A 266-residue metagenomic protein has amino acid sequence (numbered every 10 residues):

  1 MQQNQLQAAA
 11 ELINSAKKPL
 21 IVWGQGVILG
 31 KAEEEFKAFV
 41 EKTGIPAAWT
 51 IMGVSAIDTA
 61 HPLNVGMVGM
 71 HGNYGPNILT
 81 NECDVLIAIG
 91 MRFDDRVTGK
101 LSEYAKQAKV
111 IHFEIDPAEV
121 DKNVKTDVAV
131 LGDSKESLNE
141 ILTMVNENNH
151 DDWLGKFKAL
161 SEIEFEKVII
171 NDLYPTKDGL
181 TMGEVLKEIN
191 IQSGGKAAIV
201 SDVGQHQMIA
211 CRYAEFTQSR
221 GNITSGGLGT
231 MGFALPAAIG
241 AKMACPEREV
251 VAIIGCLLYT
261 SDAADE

Functional and structural regions predicted by a protein language model:
M1-L12, I169: Conformationally flexible catalytic loops at phosphate/diphosphate-handling active centers
K18-G30: Glycine-rich phosphate/diphosphate-binding loops and the adjacent beta-loop-alpha structural elements that coordinate
Q25-V27, M52-V54, M91-D94, G204-H206 (+1 more regions): Short glycine-rich anion-binding loops that position phosphate/pyrophosphate groups of nucleotides and phosphorylated
G30-A32, D94-G99, F233-L235, S261: Short glycine/serine/threonine-rich phosphate/pyrophosphate-binding segments that cradle anionic phosphate groups
G53-F157: Glycine-rich, acidic loop regions that bind phosphate or pyrophosphate groups
S161-E247: Active-site diphosphate/adenylate-binding microenvironment
Y259-E266: Conserved small/polar residues in nucleotide/adenosyl-binding loops
